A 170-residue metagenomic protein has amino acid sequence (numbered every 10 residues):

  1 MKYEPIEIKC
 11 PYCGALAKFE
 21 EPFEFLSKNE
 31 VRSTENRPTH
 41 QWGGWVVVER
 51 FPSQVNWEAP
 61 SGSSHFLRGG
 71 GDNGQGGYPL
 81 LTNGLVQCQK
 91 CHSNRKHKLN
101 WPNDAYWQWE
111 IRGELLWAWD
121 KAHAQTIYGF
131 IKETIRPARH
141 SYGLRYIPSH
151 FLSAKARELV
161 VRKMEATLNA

Functional and structural regions predicted by a protein language model:
M1-N73, C88: N-terminal cysteine/histidine-rich coordination modules
E4-P5, L80-N83: Flanking scaffold residues of small Cys/His-coordinated metal-binding clusters
F19-E20, N94-K98: Short, non-ligating residues that shape and space the ligands of small metal-coordination modules and catalytic
F25-E35, N83-C91, P102-E114: Short cysteine/histidine-rich metal-coordination sites, predominantly Zn2+-binding motifs
W101-R139, Y146-S149: Amphipathic alpha-helical packing elements
R139-Y142, R162: Eukaryotic non-globular, compositionally biased segments
K155-A170: C-terminal, charged low-complexity interaction regions
